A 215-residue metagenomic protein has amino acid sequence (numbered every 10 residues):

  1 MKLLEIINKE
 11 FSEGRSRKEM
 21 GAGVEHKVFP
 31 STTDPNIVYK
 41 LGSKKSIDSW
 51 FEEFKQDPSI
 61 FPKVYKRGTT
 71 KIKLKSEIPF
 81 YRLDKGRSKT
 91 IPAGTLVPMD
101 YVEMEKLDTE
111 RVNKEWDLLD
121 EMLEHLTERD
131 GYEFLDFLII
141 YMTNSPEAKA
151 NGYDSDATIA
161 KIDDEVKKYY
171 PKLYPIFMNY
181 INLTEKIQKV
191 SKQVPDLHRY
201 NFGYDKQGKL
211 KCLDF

Functional and structural regions predicted by a protein language model:
M1-K9: Short acidic, low-complexity intrinsically disordered linear motifs used for protein-protein interactions
E10-E19: Conserved N-terminal boundary motif of the eukaryotic protein kinase catalytic domain
G21-K71: ATP-binding glycine-rich loop module of kinase domains
P30-S31, K106, Y204: Conserved hydrophobic "DFG−1" position in protein kinase catalytic cores
L41-S43, K106, D214: Residue-level recognition of conserved beta-strand positions in structured domain cores
P62-P175: Conserved structural core of kinase catalytic domains
N182-K192: Protein kinase catalytic-loop region centered on the HRD/HxD motif
K192-F215: Catalytic activation segment of kinase domains across protein kinase-like and atypical kinase folds
